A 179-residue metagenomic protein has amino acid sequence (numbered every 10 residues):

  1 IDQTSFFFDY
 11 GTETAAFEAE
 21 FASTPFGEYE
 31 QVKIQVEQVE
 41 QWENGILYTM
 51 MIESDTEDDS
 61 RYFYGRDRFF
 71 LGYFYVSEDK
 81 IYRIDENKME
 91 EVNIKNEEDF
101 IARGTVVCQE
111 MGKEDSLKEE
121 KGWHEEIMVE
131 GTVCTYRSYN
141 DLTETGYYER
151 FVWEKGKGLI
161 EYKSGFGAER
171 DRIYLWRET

Functional and structural regions predicted by a protein language model:
I1-T179: Conserved functional acidic sites
